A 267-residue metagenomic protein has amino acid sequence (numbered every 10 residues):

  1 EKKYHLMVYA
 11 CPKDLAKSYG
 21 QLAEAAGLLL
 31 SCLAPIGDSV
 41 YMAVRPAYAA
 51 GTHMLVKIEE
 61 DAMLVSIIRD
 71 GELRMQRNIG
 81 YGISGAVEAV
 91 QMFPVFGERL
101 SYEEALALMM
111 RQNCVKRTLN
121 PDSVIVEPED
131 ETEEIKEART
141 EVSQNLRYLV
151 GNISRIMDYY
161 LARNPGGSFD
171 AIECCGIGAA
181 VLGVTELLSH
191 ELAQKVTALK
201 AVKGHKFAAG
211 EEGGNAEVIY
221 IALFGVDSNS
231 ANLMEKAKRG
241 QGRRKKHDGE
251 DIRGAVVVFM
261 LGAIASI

Functional and structural regions predicted by a protein language model:
E1-I267: Hydrophobic/aromatic-enriched cytosolic interaction surfaces used to assemble or bind macromolecules
